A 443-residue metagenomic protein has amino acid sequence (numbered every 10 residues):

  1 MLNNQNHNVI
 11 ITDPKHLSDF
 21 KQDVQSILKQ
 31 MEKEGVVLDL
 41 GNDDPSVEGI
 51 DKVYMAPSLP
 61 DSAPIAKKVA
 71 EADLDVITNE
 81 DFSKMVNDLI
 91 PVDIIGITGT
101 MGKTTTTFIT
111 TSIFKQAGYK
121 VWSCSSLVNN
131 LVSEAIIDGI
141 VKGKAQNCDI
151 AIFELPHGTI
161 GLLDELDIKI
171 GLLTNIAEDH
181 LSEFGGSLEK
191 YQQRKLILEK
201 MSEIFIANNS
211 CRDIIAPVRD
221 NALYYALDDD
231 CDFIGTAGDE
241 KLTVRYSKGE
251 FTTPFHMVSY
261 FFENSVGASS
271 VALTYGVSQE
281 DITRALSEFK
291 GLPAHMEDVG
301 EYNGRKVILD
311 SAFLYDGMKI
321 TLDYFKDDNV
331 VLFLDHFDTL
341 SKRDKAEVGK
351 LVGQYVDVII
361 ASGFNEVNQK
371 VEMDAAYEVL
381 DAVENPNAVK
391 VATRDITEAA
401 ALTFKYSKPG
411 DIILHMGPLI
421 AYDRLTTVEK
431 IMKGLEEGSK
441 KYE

Functional and structural regions predicted by a protein language model:
M1-F20, S26, V36, V53 (+7 more regions): ATP-dependent carboxylate-amine ligase
M1-G96, A117, S287: Short, basic phosphate-binding NTP loop
L2, V53, I97, E154 (+7 more regions): Residue-level signal for inorganic ion chemistry
N8-D13, V121-S123, I152, Y224: Short beta-strand "acidic-cap" motif of Rossmann-like dinucleotide-binding folds
Q25-L38, I50, A70-V76, I168-L172 (+1 more regions): Active-site regions of enzymes building and remodeling cell-envelope glycoconjugates
S83-N129: Walker A (P-loop) phosphate-binding motif
I140-I215: Flexible active-site lid/hinge loop adjacent to a nucleotide/diphosphate and Mg2+-phosphate binding pocket
G185-Q192, D220-K319: Adenine nucleotide phosphate-binding catalytic loops in nucleotide-utilizing enzymes
